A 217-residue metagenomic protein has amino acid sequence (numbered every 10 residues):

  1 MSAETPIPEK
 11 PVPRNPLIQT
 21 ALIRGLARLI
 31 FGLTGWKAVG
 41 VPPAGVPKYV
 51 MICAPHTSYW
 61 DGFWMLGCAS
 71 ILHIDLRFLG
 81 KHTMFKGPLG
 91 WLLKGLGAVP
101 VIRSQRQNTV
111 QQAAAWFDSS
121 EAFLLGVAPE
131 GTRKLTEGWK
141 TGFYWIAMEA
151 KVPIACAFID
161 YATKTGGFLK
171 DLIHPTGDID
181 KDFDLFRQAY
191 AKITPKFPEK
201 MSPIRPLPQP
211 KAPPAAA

Functional and structural regions predicted by a protein language model:
S2-W36: Extreme N-terminal tail/first-helix region
E4-P11, F197-A217: A short, highly charged, low-complexity intrinsically disordered segment
P16, L33-K192, F197, R205-Q209: Soluble catalytic domains of membrane acyltransferases
